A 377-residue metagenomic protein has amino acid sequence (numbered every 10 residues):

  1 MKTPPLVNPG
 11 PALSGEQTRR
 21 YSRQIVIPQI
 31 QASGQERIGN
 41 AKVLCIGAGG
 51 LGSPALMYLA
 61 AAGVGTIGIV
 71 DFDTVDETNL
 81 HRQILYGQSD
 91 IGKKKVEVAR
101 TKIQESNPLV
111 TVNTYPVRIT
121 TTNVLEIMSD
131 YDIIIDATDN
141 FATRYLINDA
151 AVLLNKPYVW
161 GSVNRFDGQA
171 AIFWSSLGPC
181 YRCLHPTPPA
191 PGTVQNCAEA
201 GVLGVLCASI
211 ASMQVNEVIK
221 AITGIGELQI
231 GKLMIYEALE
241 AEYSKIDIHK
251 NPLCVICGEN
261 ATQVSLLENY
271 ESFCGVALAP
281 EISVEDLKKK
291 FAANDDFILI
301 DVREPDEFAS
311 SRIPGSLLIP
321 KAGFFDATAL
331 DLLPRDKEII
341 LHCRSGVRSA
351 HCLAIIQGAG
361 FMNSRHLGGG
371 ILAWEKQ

Functional and structural regions predicted by a protein language model:
M1-L44, E77-T78, N269-G275: N-terminal charged helix/coil linker that caps or initiates catalytic domains
K2-P5, P108-T121, L125-E126, D130-I210 (+1 more regions): E1/E1-like adenylate-forming module used to activate ubiquitin-like modifiers and sulfur-carrier proteins
P4-A12, I69-N107: Glycine-rich phosphate-binding loop and adjoining beta1-alpha1-beta2 segment of Rossmann-like nucleotide-binding folds
I46, L59, A327-K376: Catalytic cysteine-centered active loop of the rhodanese-like fold, especially the PTP/DSP P-loop
L51-G52, R348: Hydrophobic/small residue at the entry helix of a nucleotide-binding pocket
T122-S129, K289-A293, D326-D336: Short amphipathic alpha-helix with an adjacent loop that forms part of the alpha/beta core around
I133, N196-M234, L239-E242: Conserved anion/nucleotide-ligand pocket segment
L239-S311: Flexible, polar/low-complexity N-terminal or interdomain linker segments that lie immediately upstream of folded
